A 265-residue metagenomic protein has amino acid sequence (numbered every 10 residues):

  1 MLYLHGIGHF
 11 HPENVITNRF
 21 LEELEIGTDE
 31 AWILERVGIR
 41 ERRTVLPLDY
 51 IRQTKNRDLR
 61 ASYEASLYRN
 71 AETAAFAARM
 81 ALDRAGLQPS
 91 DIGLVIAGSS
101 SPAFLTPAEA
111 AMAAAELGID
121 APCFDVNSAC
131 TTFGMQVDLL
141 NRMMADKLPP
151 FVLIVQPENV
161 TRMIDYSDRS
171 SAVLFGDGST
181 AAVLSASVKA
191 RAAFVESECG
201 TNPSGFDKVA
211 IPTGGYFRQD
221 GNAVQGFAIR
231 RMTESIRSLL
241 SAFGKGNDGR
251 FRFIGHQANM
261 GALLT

Functional and structural regions predicted by a protein language model:
M1-R69, D168-R230, E234-S238, A242: Condensing-enzyme catalytic core mediating Claisen C-C bond formation in acyl metabolism
L4, I33, A81, I92-V95 (+5 more regions): Buried hydrophobic positions in well-ordered alpha/beta secondary-structure cores of metabolic enzymes
F10, G98-A103, S128-T132, Q156-R162 (+1 more regions): Acidic, glycine-rich active-site loops and adjacent beta-strand->loop/helix elements that engage anionic groups
I16, T106-A108, V137, I164-D168: Short acidic, glycine/serine/threonine-rich loops at helix termini
V37-V45, Q53-T54, S99-F151: Conserved catalytic cysteine-centered active-site region of acyl-thioester-dependent Claisen-condensing enzymes
I51, A77-G93, E234-F251: Phosphate/pyrophosphate-binding loops at sites that engage ATP/ADP/AMP, CoA/4′-phosphopantetheine, polyphosphate
G98-L105, R252-T265: Glycine-rich phosphate-binding loops at beta-strand->alpha-helix junctions
A145-G178: Flexible, glycine-rich active-site loops centered on histidine and acidic residues that chelate a metal or position
